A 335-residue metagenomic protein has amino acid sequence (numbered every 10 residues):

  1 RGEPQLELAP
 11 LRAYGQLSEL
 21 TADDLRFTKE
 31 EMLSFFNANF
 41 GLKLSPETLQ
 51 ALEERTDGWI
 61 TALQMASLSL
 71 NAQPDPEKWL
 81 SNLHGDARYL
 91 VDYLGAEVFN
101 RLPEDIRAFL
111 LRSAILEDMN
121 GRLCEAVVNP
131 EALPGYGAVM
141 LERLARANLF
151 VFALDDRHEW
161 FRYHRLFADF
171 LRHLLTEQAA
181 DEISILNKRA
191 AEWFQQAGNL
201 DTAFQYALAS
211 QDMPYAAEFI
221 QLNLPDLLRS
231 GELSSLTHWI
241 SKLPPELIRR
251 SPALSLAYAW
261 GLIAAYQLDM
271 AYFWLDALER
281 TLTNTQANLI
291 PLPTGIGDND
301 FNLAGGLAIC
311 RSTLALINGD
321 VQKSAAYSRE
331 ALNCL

Functional and structural regions predicted by a protein language model:
R1-R55, I60-S69, P74, Y89-Y93 (+3 more regions): Alpha-helical sensor/transducer elements of the RecA-like P-loop NTPase core
L6-E7, E47-L49, D92-T176, I185-K188: C-terminal boundary/linker of central alpha/beta nucleotide-binding cores
M32, L52, W59, L63-A66 (+6 more regions): Generic structural signal for small/hydrophobic residues in well-ordered secondary structure, especially within
N37-A38, Q50-R55, T61-N82, A108-R112 (+3 more regions): C-terminal helical "lid" of AAA+/P-loop NTPase domains
R112, I185, E218, A253 (+2 more regions): Residue register of alpha-helical TPR repeats
R146, F204, L224-P225, T237-P245 (+2 more regions): Amphipathic alpha-helical segments of tetratricopeptide repeats
H173, E177-A265, M270-W274: Extended alpha-helical scaffolding segments used for macromolecular assembly and cargo binding
I309-I317: Conserved alpha-helical positions within TPR/SEL1-like repeat arrays
